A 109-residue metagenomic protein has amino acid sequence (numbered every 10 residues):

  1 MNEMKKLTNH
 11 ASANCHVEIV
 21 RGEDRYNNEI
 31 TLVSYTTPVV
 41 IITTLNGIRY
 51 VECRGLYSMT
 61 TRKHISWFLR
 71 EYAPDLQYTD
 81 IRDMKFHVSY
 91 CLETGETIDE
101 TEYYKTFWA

Functional and structural regions predicted by a protein language model:
M1-A109: Terminal leader/tail segments of proteins
